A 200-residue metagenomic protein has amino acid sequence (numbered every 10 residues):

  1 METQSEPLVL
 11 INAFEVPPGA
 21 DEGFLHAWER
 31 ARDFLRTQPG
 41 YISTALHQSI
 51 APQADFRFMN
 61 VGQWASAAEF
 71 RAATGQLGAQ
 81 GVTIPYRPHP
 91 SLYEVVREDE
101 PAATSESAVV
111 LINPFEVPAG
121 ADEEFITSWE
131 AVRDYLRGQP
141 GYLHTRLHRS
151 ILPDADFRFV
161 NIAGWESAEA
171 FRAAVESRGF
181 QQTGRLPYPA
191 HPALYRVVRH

Functional and structural regions predicted by a protein language model:
M1-P7, A45-F56, G78-V110, P114 (+2 more regions): Glycine-rich beta-strand-turn "strand-cap" elements at beta-sheet edges
M1-V16, A20-D21: Hydrophobic, helix-prone linear segments
A13-E15, V61-Q63, E116, I162-G164: Short hydrophobic/aromatic beta-strand micro-patches that form the beta-sheet surface supporting nucleotide- or nucleic
A20-S43, L77-V82, A121-L147, R178-G184: Short amphipathic alpha-helical segments
E22-F24, A65-Q76, E123, E166-S177: Short amphipathic alpha-helices within nucleic acid-binding modules
R30-D33, A45-I50, R57-Q63, A67-Q76: N-terminal accessory/assembly segment that mediates macromolecular interactions
